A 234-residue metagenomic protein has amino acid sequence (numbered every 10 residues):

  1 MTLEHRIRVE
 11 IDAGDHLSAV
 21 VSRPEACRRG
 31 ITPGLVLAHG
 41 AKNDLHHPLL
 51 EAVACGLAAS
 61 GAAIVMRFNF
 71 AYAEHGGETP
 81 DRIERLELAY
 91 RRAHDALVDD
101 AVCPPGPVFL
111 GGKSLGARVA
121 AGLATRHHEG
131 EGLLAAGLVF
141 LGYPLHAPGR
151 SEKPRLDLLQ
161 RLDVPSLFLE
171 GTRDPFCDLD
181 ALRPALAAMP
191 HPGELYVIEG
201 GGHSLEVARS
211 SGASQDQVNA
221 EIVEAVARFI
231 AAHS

Functional and structural regions predicted by a protein language model:
M1-E10, G137: A domain-start/cap signature at the N-terminus of enzymes
R6-P107, L205-A213: Serine-hydrolase catalytic machinery in alpha/beta-hydrolase-like enzymes
V36-G40, G142, E170: The conserved beta1-alpha1 loop
I64-M66, M189-E206: Catalytic histidine neighborhood in serine/cysteine hydrolases with alpha/beta-hydrolase-type architecture
Y90-V164: Primarily recognizes the serine-hydrolase "nucleophile elbow" in alpha/beta-hydrolase and SGNH/GDSL folds
L162-D163, F168-E170, D174: Short beta-strand/loop motif that positions the catalytic acidic residue of the alpha/beta-hydrolase fold
P175-A181: Conserved alpha/beta-hydrolase "acid-adjacent" motif
G201, R209-S234: Catalytic active-site module of serine/aspartate enzymes centered on a nucleophile-bearing elbow/loop
